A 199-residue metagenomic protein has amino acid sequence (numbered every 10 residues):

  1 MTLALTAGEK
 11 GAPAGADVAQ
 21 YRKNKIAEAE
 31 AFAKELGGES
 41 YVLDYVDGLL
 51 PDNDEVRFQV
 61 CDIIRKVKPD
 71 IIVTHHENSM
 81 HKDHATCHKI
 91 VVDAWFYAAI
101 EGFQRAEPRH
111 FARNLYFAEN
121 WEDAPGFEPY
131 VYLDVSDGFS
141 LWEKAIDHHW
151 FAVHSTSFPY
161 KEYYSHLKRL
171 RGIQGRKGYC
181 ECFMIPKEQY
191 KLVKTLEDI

Functional and structural regions predicted by a protein language model:
M1-V67, L196-E197: Active-site rim/loop-helix segments in enzyme catalytic domains that contact anionic ligands
P51-I199: Metal-dependent de-N-acetylase/amidase catalytic core
